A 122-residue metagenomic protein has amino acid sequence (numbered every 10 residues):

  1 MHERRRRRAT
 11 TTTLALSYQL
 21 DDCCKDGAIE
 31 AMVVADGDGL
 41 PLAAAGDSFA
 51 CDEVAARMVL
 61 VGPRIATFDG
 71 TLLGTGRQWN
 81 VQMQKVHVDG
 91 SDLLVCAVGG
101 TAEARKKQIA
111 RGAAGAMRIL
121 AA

Functional and structural regions predicted by a protein language model:
M1-M32, D36-A122: Non-catalytic interaction/Regulatory regions outside core domains
